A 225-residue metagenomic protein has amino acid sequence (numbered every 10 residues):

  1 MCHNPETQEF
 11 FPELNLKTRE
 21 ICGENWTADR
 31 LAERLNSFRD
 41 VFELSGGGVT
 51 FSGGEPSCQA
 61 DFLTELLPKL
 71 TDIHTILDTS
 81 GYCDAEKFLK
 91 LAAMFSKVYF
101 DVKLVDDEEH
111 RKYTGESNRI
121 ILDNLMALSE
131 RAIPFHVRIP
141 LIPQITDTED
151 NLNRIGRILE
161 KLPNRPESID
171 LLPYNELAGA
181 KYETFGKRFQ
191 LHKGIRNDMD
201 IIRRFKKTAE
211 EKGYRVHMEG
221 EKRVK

Functional and structural regions predicted by a protein language model:
M1-N25: Canonical Radical SAM [4Fe-4S] cluster-binding loop centered on the CxxxCxxC motif and its immediate flanking residues
K17-I21, R111-S117, G186-G194: Short glycine-enriched, charge-decorated loop/helix-capping segments at active-site entrances that position
N25, E149, R196-M199: Electropositive phosphate-/nucleotide-binding environments in soluble metabolic enzymes
A32, N36-E183: Conserved AdoMet/S-adenosylmethionine-binding subsite of the radical SAM
K97-V98, F189-G194, H217: A polyampholytic, Gly/Pro-enriched intrinsically disordered region
D150, L172, A178-K181, R203-K225: C-terminal accessory regions of radical SAM enzymes
E167, E183-T208: A structural motif corresponding to the C-terminal lobe/cap of the Radical SAM core domain
